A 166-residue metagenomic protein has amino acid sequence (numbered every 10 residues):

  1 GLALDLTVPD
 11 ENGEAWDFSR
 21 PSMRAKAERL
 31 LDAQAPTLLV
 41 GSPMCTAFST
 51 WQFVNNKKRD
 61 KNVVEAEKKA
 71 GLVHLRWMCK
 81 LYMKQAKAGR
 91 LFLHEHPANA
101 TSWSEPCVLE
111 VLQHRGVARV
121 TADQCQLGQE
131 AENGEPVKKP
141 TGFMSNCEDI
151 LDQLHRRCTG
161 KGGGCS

Functional and structural regions predicted by a protein language model:
G1-S166: Conserved active-site and SAM-binding loop architecture of S-adenosyl-L-methionine-dependent nucleic-acid
